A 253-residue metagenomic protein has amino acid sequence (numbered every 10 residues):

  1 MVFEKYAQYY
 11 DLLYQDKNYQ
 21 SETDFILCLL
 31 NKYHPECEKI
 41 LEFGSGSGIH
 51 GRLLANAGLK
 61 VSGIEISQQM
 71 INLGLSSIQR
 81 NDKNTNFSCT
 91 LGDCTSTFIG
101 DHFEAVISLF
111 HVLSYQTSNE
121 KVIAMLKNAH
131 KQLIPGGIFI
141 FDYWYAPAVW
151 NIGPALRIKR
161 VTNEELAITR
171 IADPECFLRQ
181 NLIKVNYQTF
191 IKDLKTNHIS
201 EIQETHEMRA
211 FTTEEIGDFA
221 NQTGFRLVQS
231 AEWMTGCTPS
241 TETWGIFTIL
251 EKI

Functional and structural regions predicted by a protein language model:
M1-E36: Conserved class I S-adenosyl-L-methionine
C37-G44: Conserved class I S-adenosyl-L-methionine
I49-S96: Class I SAM-dependent methyltransferase SAM/SAH-binding core
F98-A105: A short acidic, Gly/Pro-enriched loop at the edge of an enzyme's catalytic core that lines a small-molecule cofactor
L109-H111: Residues lining the SAM
I123-P135: A short glycine-rich, Lys/Arg-flanked "PGG" loop and its adjoining helix->strand segment in the class I
I140-G217: SAM-dependent methyltransferase
E207-I253: C-terminal lobe and adjacent flexible extensions of AdoMet/dcAdoMet transferase-like proteins
